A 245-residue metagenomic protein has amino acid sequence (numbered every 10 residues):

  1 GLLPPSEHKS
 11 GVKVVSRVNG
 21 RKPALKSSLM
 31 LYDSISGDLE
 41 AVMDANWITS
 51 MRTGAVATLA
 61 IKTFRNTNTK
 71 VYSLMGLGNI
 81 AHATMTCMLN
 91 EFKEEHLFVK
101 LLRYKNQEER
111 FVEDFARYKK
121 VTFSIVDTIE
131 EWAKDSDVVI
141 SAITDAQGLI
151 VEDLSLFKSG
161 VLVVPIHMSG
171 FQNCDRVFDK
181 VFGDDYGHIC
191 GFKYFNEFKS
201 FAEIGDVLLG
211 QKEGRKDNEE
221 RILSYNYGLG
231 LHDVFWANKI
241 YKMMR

Functional and structural regions predicted by a protein language model:
G1-S50, T58, R65-N68, A202 (+2 more regions): N-terminal ligand-binding/catalytic initiation module
F64-V71, E95, K158-S159: Short helix-loop-beta connector
L77-G78: Glycine-rich Rossmann-fold phosphate-binding loop(s) that bind the pyrophosphate of adenine dinucleotide cofactors
A81-H82: N-terminal Rossmann-fold NAD(P) dinucleotide-binding loop
M88: Aromatic pocket-lining residues of Rossmann-like dinucleotide-binding sites
E91-F115: NAD(P)-binding Rossmann-fold cofactor-contacting core
V121-N196: Rossmann-like adenosine-cofactor binding region
G170, C174-R245: Adenosine-phosphate binding glycine-rich loop
